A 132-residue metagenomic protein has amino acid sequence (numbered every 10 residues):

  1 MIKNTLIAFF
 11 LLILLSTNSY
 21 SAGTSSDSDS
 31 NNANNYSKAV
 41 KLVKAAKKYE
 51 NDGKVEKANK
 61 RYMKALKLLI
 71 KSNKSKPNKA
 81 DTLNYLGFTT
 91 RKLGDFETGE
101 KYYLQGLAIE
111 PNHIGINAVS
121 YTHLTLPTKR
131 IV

Functional and structural regions predicted by a protein language model:
A33, D81, I114-G115: Start-of-helix register in tetratricopeptide repeats
S72, Q105-G106: Canonical positions in the second alpha-helix
Y85, A118-V119: Canonical tetratricopeptide repeat
T122-T128: Conserved small/polar residues in nucleotide/adenosyl-binding loops
